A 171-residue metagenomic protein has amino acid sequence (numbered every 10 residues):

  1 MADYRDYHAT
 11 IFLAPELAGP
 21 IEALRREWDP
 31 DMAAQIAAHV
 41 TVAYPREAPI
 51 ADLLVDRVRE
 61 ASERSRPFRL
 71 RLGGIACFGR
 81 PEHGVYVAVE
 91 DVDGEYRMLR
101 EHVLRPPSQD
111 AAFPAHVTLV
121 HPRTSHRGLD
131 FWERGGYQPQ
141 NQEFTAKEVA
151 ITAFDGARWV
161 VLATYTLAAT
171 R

Functional and structural regions predicted by a protein language model:
M1-R171: Enzymes that process phosphate groups on RNA ends and nucleotide/triphosphate substrates
